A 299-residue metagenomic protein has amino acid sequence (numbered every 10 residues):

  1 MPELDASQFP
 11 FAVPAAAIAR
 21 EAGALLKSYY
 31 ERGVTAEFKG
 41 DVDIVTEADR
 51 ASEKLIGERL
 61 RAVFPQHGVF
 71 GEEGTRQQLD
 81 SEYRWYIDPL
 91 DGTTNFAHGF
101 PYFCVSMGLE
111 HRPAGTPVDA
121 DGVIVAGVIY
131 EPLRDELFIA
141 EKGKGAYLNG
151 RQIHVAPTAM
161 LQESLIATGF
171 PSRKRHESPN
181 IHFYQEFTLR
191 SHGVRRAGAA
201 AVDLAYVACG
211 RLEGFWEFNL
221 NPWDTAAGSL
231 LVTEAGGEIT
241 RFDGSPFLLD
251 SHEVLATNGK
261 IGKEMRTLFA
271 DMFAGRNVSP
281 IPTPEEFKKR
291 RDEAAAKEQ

Functional and structural regions predicted by a protein language model:
M1-L90, K260-T267, A274-Q299: N-terminal subdomain of lithium-sensitive/metallo-dependent phosphomonoesterases centered on the IMPase/IPPase/PAP
A15, A19-A22, S52, G127 (+3 more regions): Small-residue (primarily alanine) positions within well-ordered alpha-helices, especially packing/interaction faces
L26, D49, L60, T93 (+6 more regions): Residue-level signal for inorganic ion chemistry
E37, Q77-L79, P117-D121, I139 (+3 more regions): Solvent-exposed alpha-helices and their adjacent loops that cap or buttress functional pockets in soluble metabolic
R50, K54, E73, P89-G92 (+6 more regions): Generic detector of well-ordered alpha-helical packing
L79-N149, Q162: DPxDG-like acidic metal-binding loop motif
H154-Q299: An extended, acidic
